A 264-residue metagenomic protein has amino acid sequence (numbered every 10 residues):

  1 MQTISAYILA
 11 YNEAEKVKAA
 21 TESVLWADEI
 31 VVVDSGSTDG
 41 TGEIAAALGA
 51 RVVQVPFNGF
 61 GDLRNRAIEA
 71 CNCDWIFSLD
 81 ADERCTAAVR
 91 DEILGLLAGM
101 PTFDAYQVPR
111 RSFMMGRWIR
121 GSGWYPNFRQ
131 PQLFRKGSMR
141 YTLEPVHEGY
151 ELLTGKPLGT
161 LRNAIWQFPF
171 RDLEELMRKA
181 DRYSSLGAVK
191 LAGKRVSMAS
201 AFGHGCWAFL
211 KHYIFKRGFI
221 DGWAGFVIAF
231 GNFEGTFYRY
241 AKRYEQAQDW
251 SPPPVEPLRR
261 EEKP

Functional and structural regions predicted by a protein language model:
T3-S5: Cell-envelope/extracellular polymer assembly enzymes that use nucleotide-activated donors
Y7-E29: Short, well-formed alpha-helical segments that are part of the catalytic scaffolds of diverse glycosyltransferases
K18, D39-L48, A88-V89: Acidic helix N-cap motif at the loop->helix transition within catalytic regions of sugar-transfer enzymes
S23, D34-I44, D80: A conserved acidic beta->alpha catalytic loop
W26, A47-G49, R129, T154: Short, structured coil segments at secondary-structure junctions
G42-A70: Conserved donor nucleotide-binding strand/loop of the catalytic core
D62-I68, T86-W250, P257, K263-P264: Catalytic-site signature of metal-activated, phosphate-bearing donor transferases, centered on the GT-A/GT-A-like
I76: Short aromatic/hydrophobic "clamp" motif used to bind/position activated sugar donors
